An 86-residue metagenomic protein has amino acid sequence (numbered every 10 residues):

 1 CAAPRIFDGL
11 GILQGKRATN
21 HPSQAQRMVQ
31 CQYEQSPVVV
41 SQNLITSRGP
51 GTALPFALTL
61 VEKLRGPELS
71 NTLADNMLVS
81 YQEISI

Functional and structural regions predicted by a protein language model:
A2-I86: Active-site-adjacent pocket-lining segments in enzyme domains
